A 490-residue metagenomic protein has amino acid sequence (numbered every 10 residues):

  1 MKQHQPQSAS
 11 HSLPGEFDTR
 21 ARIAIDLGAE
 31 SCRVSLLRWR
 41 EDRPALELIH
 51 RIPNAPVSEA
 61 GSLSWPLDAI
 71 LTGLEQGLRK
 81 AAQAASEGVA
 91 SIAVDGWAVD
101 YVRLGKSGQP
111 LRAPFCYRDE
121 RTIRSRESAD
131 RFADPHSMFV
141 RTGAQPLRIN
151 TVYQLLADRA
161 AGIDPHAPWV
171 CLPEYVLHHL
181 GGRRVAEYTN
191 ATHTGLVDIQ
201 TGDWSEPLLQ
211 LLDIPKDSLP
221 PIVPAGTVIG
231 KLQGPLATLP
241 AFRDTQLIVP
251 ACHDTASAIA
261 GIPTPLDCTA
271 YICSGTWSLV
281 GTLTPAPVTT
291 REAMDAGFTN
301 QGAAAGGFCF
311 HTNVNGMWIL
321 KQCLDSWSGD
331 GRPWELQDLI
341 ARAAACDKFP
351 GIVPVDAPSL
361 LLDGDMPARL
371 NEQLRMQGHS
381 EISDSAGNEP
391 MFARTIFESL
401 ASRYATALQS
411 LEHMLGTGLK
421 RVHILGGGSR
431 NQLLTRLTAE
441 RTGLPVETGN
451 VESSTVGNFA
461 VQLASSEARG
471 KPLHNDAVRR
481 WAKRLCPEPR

Functional and structural regions predicted by a protein language model:
M1-R112, A237-L247, T442-L444: N-terminal glycine/serine-rich phosphate-binding loop of ATP-dependent small-molecule kinases, especially carbohydrate
K2-Q3, L13-T19, I23-A24, L36 (+11 more regions): Active-site core segments that coordinate phosphate-bearing ligands/cofactors across diverse enzyme families
D26, P114, P168, P224 (+2 more regions): Small/polar loops that bind or transfer phosphate-bearing groups
N54-S62, S137-M138, V185-T192, P215-K216 (+1 more regions): Gly-rich Lys/Arg/Thr-decorated short loops/hinges at beta-loop-alpha junctions or inter-strand turns that position
E59, Q83-Y117, T142-I149, L177-D198 (+1 more regions): Short beta-strand-loop/turn "lid" adjacent to the catalytic site in phosphate-handling enzymes
E87-G96, P168, P221-I222, M414-G426: Short glycine-rich phosphate-binding loop at a beta-alpha junction
L219-V228, Q337-A343: Short linear loop/turn motifs
